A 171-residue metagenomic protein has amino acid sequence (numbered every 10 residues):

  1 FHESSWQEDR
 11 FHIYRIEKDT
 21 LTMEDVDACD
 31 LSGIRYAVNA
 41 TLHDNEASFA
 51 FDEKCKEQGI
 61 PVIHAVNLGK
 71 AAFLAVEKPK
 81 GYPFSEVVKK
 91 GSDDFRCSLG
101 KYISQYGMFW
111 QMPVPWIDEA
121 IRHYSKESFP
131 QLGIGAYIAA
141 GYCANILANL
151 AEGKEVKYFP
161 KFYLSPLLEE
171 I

Functional and structural regions predicted by a protein language model:
F1: Short, solvent-exposed amphipathic alpha-helices that sit in or adjacent to ligand/effector-binding or catalytic
S4-S48: A structured beta-alpha segment of the ubiquitous adenosine-cofactor-binding alpha/beta core
I13-R15, V62, F159: Conserved beta-strand scaffold positions in the cores of enzyme catalytic domains, especially in NTP/NDP-utilizing
G33-I138, L168: E1/E1-like adenylate-forming module used to activate ubiquitin-like modifiers and sulfur-carrier proteins
P79-G81, A139-V156: Oxidoreductase and adenylate-handling cofactor-binding alpha/beta cores
N149-I171: Phosphate-binding loop/pocket of nucleotide- and phosphate-handling active sites
